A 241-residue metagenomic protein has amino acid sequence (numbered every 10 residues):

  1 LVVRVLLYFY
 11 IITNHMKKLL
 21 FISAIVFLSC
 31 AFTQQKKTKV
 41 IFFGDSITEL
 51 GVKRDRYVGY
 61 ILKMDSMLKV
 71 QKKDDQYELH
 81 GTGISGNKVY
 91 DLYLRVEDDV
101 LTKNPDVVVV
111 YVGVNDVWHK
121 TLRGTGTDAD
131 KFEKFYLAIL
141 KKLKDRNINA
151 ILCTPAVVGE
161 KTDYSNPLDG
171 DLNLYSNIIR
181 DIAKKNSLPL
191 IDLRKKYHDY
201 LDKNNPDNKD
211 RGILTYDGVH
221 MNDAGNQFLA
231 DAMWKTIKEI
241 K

Functional and structural regions predicted by a protein language model:
V2-V5: Acidic, Ala/Val/Gly-enriched low-complexity intrinsically disordered segments
T13-L19: Positively charged n-region of N-terminal signal peptides that target proteins for export
L19-L28: Sec-dependent N-terminal signal peptides
S23, G44, V112: Residues that line or immediately flank small-molecule/substrate-binding pockets and catalytic motifs
F27-L28, D55, D202, A232: Alpha-helical transmembrane segments and their juxtamembrane interfaces
C30-S85, Y90, R95-N104: Serine-esterase "nucleophile elbow" of acetyl-processing enzymes
Q35, M67-D75, D91-K241: Alpha-helical cap/lid subdomain in secreted, periplasmic, or secretory-pathway luminal O-acyl-processing enzymes
